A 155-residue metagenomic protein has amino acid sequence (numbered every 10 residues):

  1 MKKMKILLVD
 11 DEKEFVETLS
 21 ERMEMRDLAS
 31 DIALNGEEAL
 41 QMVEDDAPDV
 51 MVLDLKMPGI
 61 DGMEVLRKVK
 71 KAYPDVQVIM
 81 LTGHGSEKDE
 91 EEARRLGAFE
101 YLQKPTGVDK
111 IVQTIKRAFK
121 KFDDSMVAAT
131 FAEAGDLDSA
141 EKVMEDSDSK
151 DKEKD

Functional and structural regions predicted by a protein language model:
K13-D31: Two-component/phosphorelay signaling modules centered on CheY-like receiver
N35-E38, D61-E64: Acidic catalytic/metal-coordinating carboxylates
D46-V52: Active-site beta3 strand of CheY-like receiver
M57: Receiver (REC) domain active-site loop signature in two-component systems and cognate sites in sensor histidine kinases
E64, G85-E100, Q113: Alpha4 helix (beta4-alpha4-beta5 surface) of REC/receiver domains from two-component response regulators
K104: A Lys-centered signature of the CheY-like receiver
I111-F122: Receiver (REC) domain switch/output surface
